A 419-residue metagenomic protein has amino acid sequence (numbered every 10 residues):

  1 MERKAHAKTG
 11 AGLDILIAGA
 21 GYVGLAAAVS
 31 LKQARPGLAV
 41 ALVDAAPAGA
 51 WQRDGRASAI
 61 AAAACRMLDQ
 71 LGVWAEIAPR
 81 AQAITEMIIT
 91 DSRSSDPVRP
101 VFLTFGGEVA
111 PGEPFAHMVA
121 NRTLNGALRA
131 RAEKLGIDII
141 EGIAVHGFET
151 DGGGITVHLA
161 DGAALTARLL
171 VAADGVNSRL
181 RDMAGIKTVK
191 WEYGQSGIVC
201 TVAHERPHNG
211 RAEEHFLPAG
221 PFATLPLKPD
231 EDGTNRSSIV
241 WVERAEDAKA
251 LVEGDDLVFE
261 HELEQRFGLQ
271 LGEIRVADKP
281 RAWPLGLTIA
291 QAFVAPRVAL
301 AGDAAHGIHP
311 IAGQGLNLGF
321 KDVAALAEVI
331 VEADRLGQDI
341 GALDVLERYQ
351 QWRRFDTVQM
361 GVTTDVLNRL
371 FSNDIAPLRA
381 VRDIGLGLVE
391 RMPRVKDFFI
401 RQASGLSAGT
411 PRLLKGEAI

Functional and structural regions predicted by a protein language model:
A7-V23, A41: Beta1/beta-strand and adjacent pyrophosphate-binding region of the FAD-binding site in flavoprotein oxidoreductases
A11, R80-M183, W191-S196: Conserved N-terminal helical subregion
A18, S30-R56: Glycine-rich FAD pyrophosphate-binding loop
R53-S94: N-terminal FAD cofactor-binding segment of flavoenzymes
V109-E113, L217-W283: Conserved FAD/dinucleotide-binding core of flavoprotein oxidoreductases
N177-A212, F222, E243-D247, L263-E264: Central beta-strand plus flanking loop segment that forms part of the substrate or channel wall within the catalytic
A292-P310: Short FAD-binding loop at a beta-strand-to-alpha-helix junction that anchors the flavin cofactor in diverse
E328-I419: C-terminal helical "tail/cap" subdomain of flavin- and related membrane-associated enzymes
